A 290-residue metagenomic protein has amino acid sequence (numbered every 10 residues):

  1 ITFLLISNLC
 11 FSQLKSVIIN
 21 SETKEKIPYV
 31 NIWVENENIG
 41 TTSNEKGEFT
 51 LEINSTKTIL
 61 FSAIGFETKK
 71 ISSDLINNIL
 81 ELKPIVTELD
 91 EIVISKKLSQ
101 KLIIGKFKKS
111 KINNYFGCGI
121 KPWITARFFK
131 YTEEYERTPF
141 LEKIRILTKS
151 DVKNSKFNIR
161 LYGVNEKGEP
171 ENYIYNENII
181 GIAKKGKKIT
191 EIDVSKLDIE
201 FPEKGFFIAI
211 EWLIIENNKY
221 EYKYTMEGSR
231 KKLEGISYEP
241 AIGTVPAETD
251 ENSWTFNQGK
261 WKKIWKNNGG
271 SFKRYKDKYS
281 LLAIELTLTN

Functional and structural regions predicted by a protein language model:
I1-V17, N290: Bacterial Sec-dependent N-terminal signal peptides
L14, E22-N36: Short, ordered, surface-exposed loop/turn motifs in non-cytosolic proteins
L14-S21, G47, L80: A short, amphipathic beta-strand motif
V34, L60-I71: A short, solvent-exposed loop/turn motif at the edges and junctions of modular extracellular/periplasmic domains
N38-E48: Short, acidic Ser/Thr/Gly-rich low-complexity loop/linker segments typical of extracellular and cell-surface proteins
L75-K96, I192: Extracellular beta-sheet/turn segments enriched in Thr/Pro/Gly and aliphatic residues
E88-V164, E211-N290: Beta-sheet-rich sandwich/jelly-roll-like modules and their strand-loop junctions
K156-R230: Aromatic- and Gly/Pro-enriched, solvent-exposed loop/edge beta-strand patches characteristic of beta-rich domains
